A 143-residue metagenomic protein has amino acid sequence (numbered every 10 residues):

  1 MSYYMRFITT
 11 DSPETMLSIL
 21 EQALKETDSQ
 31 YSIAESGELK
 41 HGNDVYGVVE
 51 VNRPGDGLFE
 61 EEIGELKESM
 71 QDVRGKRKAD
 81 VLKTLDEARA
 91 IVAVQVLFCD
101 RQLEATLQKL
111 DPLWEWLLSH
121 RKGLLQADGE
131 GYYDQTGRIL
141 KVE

Functional and structural regions predicted by a protein language model:
M1-E143: Acidic (Asp/Glu-rich) sequence patches and key acidic residues that form negatively charged surfaces used
